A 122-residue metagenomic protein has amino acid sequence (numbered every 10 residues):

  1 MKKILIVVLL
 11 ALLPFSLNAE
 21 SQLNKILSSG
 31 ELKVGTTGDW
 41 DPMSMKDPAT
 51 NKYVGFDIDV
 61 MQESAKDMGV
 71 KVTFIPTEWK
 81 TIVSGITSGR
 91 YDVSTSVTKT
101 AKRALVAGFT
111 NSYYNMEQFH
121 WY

Functional and structural regions predicted by a protein language model:
I4-S16: Sec-dependent N-terminal signal peptides
L10, K25, N111-S112: Sterically constrained small-residue positions within well-ordered secondary structures of folded domains
L17-S21: Boundary at the C-terminal end of the N-terminal hydrophobic targeting segment
Q22-V97, L105: Extracytoplasmic small-molecule ligand-binding "clamshell" domains of the periplasmic binding protein/Venus flytrap
T36-G38, T110-Y122: Hydrophobic/proline-rich hinge and linker segments of small-molecule sensing/allosteric domains, predominantly
P48, K102-M116: Ligand-binding "clamshell"
